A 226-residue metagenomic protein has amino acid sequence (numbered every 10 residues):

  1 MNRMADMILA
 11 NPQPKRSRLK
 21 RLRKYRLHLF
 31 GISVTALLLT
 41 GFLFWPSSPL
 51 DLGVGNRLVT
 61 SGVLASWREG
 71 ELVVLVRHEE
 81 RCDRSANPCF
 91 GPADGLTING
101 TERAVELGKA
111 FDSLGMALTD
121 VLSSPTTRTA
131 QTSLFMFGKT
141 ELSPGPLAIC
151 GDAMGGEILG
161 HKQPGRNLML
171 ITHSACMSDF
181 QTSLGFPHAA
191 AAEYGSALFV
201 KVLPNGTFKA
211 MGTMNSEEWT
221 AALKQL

Functional and structural regions predicted by a protein language model:
R3-G145, C150-A153, H161, M177-D179 (+1 more regions): Active-site-proximal alpha-helix that buttresses catalytic centers in soluble enzyme cores
L72-V73, P164-T172: Generic beta-sheet signal
